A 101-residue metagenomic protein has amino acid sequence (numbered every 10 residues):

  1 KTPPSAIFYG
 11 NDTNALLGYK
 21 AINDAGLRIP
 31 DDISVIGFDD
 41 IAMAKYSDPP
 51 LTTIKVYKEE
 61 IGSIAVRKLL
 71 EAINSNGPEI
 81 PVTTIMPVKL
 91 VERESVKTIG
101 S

Functional and structural regions predicted by a protein language model:
K1-S101: Flexible loop/turn connectors
